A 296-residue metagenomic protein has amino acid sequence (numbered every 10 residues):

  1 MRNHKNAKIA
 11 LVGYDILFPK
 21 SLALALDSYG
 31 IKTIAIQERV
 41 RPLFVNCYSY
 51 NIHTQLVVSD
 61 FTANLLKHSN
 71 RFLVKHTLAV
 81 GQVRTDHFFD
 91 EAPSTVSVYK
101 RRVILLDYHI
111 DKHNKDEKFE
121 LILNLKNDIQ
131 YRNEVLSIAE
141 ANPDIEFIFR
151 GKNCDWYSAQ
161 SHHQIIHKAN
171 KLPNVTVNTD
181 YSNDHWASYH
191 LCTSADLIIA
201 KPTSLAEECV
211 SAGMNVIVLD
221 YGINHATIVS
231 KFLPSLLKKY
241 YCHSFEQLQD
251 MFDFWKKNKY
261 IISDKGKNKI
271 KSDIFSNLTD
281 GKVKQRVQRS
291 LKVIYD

Functional and structural regions predicted by a protein language model:
M1-T85, A206: Active-site and donor-binding regions of nucleotide-sugar-utilizing enzymes
N3, Y48, H190-L191, L233-P234: Structural alpha-helical scaffold elements that stabilize or flank donor/cofactor-binding regions in carbohydrate
K8-I9, T54, R102, E146 (+1 more regions): Structural motif
I31-T33, F147, V177, V216: Hydrophobic beta-strand scaffold residues
I52, F72-A79, N170, S204-L278: Catalytic binding pocket for nucleotide-activated donors in carbohydrate/polymer assembly enzymes
T85-K168, V177: Conserved catalytic-core segment of nucleotide-activated headgroup transferases in glycan assembly
K152-E207, A212: Donor nucleotide-activated moiety binding/catalytic core segment of transferases that use nucleotide-activated donors
N277-D296: C-terminal alpha-helical cap of glycosyltransferases
